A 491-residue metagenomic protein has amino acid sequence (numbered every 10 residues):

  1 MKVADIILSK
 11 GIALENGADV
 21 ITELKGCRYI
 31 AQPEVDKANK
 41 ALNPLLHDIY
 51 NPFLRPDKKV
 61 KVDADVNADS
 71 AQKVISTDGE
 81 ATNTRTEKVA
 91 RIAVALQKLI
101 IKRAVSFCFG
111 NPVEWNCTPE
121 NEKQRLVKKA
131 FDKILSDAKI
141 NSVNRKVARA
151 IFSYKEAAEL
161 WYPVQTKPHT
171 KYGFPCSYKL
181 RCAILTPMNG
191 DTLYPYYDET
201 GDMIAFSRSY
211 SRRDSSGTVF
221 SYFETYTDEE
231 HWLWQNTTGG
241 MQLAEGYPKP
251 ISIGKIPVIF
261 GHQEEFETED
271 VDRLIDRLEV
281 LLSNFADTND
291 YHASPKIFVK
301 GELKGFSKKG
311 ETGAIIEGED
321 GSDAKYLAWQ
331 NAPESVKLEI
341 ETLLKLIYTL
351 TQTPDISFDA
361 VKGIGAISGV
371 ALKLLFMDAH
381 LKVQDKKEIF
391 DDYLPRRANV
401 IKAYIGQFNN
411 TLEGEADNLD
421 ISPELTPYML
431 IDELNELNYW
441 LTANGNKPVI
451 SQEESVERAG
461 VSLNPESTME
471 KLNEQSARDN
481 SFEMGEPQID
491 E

Functional and structural regions predicted by a protein language model:
M1-K179, P487-E491: Extended, helix-rich architectural segments
I30, F109, P119, V147 (+2 more regions): Conserved aromatic-histidine-acidic binding/catalytic patches
S76, A90, L99, H262-T268 (+1 more regions): Acidic (Asp/Glu-rich) sequence patches and key acidic residues that form negatively charged surfaces used
K123-A130, L135-V143, I151, D270 (+5 more regions): Short amphipathic alpha-helical segments
V127-A130, S322-K325, F376: A short, surface-exposed helix-loop junction/capping segment
R145-G261: Extended, regular secondary-structure scaffolds
T237-A371: Extended, charged amphipathic alpha-helical segments
L303, T312-D320, S335, T342-E491: C-terminal helix-loop subdomains that flank or include functional centers
